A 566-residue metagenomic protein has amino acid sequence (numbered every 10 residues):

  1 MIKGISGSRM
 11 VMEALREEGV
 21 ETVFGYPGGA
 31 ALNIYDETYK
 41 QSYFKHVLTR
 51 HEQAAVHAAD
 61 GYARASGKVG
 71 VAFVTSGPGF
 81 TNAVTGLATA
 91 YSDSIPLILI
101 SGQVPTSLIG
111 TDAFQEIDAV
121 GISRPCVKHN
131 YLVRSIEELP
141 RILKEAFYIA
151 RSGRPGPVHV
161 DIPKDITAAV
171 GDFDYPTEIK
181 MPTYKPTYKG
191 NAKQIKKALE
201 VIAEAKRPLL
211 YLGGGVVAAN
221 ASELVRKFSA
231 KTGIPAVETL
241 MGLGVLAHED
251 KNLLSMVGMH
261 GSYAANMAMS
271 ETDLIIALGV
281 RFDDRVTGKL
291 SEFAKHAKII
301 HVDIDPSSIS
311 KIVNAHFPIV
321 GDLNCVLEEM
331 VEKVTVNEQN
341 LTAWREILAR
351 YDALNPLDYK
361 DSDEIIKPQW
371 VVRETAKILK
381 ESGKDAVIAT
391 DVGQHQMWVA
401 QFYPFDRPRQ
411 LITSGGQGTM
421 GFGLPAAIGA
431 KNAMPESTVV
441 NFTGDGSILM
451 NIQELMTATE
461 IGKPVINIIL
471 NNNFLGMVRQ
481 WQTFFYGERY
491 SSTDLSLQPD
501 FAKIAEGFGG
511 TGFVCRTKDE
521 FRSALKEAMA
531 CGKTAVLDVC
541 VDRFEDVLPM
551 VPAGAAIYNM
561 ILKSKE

Functional and structural regions predicted by a protein language model:
M1, E137, H296-V392, K518-D519 (+2 more regions): Phosphate/pyrophosphate-binding active-site segments
M1-V336, I378, P464-N467, F485-G487 (+2 more regions): N-terminal alpha/beta PP-like core and its mobile active-site loop of ThDP/TPP-dependent enzymes
S8-M12, R16-E21, Y26, I34-T38 (+2 more regions): Active-site diphosphate/adenylate-binding microenvironment
Y26-G28, V47-H57, A72-G79, R134-S135 (+7 more regions): Active-site nucleophile and cofactor-binding loops and adjacent substrate-binding regions of central metabolic enzymes
E52, T111-D112, K185-K197, V257-G261 (+5 more regions): A general structural motif
I100, L108-I109, F114-Q115, I309-I312 (+3 more regions): Thiamine diphosphate
H159, H301, A389, F442-T443: Generic enzyme active-site microenvironment
D161-I166, D391-Q394, D542: A glycine-rich phosphate-binding loop feature that marks nucleotide/adenosyl-phosphate handling sites
